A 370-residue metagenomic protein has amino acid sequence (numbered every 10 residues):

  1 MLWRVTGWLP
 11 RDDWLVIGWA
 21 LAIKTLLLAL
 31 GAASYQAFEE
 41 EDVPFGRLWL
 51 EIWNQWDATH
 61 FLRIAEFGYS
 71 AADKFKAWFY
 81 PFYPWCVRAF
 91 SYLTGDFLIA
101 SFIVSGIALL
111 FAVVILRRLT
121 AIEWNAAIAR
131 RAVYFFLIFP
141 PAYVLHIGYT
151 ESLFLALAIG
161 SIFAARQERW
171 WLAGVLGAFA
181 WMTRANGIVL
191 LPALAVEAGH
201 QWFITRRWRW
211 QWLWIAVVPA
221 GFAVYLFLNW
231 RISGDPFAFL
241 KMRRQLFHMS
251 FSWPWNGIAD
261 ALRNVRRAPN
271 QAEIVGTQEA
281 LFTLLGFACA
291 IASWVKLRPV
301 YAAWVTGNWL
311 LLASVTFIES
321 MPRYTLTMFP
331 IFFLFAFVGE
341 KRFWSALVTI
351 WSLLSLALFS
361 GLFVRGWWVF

Functional and structural regions predicted by a protein language model:
I23-E40, P44, W49-N54, A58 (+3 more regions): Membrane-lumen/periplasm interface segments of specific transmembrane helices in polyprenyl phosphate-linked
I52-G95, P254-N256: Short hydrophobic/aromatic helix or loop-helix immediately within or flanking a transmembrane segment in polytopic
A77, P81, W85, L93-V114 (+1 more regions): Loop-to-helix entry region of an early transmembrane alpha helix in multi-pass inner-membrane enzymes
R88-A89, I103-E123, A288-A292: Transmembrane-helix motifs of polytopic, lipid-linked glycan transferases
I99-A100, L116-I138, P299-A303: Transmembrane-helix signature of polytopic, membrane-embedded enzymes that assemble or transfer cell-envelope glycans
L110, E123, I128-P141, L145-G148 (+2 more regions): Transmembrane and membrane-interface helices of multi-pass, inner-membrane envelope-modifying transferases
F135-I138, L153-L172, I331: Specific aromatic-rich, kink-prone transmembrane helix
I147-L153, M321: Short acidic/glycine- and proline-prone juxtamembrane loop motifs at membrane-interface regions of multi-pass membrane
